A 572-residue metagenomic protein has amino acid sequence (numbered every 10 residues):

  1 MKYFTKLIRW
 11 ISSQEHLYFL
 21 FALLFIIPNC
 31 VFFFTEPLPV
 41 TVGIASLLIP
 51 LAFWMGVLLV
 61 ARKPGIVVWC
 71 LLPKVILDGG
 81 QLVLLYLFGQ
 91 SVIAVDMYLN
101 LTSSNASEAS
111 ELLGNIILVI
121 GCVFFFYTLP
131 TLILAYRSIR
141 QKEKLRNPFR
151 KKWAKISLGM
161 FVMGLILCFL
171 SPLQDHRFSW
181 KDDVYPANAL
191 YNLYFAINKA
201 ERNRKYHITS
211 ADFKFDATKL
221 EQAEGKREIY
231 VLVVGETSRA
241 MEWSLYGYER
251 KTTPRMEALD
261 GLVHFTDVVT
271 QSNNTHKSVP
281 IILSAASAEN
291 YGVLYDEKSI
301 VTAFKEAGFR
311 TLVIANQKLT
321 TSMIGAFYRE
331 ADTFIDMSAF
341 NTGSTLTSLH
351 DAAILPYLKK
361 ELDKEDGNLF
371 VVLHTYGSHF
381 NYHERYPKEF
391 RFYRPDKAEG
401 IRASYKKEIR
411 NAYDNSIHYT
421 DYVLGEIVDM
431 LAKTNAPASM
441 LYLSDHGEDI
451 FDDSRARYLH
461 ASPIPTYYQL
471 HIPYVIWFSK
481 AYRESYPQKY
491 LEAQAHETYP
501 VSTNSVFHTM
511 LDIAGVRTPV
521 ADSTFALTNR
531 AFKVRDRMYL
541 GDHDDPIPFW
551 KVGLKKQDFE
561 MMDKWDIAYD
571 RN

Functional and structural regions predicted by a protein language model:
M1-Y185: Transmembrane and membrane-interface helices of multi-pass, inner-membrane envelope-modifying transferases
I8-L20, L59, P64-V68, T302 (+4 more regions): Membrane-interface soluble catalytic domains
T41, W180, A288-N290, T342-T345 (+5 more regions): Active-site rim elements
W54, P356-K359, K397-M440, E497: A long, amphipathic alpha-helix that forms part of the scaffold/cap immediately adjacent to metal-dependent active
G159, M163-L232, T237-G400, T503 (+1 more regions): Active-site-proximal alpha/beta segments of enzymes that process anionic O-linked groups
V231-L232, S416-L459, F507-L511: Metal-dependent active-site segment of extracytoplasmic phospho-/sulfohydrolases and closely related
G247-K251, A436-P437, L443-P487: Histidine-centered active-site microenvironments of extracellular/periplasmic hydrolases and transferases
G377-N381, S444-S454, R530-K533: Acidic helix/loop microenvironments that form the catalytic cleft of cell-wall polysaccharide enzymes
